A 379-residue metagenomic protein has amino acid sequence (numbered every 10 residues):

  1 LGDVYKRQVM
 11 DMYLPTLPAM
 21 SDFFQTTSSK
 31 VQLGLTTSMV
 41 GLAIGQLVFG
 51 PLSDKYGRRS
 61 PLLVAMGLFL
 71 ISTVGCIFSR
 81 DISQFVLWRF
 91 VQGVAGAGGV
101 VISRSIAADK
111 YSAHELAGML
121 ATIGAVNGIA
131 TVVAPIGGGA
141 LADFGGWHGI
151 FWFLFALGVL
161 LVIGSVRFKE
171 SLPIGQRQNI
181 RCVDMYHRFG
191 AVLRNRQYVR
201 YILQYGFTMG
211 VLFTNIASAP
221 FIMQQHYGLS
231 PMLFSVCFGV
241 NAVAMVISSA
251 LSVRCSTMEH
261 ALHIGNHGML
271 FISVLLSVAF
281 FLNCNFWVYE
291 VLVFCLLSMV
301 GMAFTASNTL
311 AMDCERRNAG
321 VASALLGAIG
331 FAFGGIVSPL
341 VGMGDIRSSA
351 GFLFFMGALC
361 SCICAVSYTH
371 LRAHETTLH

Functional and structural regions predicted by a protein language model:
L1-Q8, T369-T377: Conserved small/polar residues in nucleotide/adenosyl-binding loops
Q25, G57, F78-S83, A279 (+1 more regions): Helix-breaking motifs and short loop linkers at transmembrane-helix boundaries and internal kinks in secondary membrane
Q46-F78: Conserved MFS/SLC helix-loop-helix module at the cytosolic interface between two early adjacent transmembrane helices
S83-V91, V288-L292: Paired small-residue
F90-V126: Cytoplasmic helix-loop-helix junction between adjacent transmembrane helices in 12-TM secondary transporters
T122-V166: Helix-loop-helix hairpin linking two adjacent transmembrane segments in secondary transporters
P173-R200: Juxtamembrane intracellular "pre-TM" segments in multi-pass secondary transporters
C314-D345: A late C-terminal transmembrane helix in Major Facilitator Superfamily
